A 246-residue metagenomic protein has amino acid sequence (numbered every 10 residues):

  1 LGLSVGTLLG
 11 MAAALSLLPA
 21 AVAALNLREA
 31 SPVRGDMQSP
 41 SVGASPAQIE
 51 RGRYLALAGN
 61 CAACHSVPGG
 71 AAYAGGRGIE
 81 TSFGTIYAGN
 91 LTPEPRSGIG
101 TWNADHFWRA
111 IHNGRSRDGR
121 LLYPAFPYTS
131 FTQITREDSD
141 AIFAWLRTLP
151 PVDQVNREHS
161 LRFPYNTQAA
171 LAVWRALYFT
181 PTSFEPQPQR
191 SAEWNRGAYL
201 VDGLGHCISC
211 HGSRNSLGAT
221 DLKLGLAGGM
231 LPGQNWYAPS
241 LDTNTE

Functional and structural regions predicted by a protein language model:
L1-V33: N-terminal type II signal-anchor transmembrane helix that functions as the membrane-insertion/stop-transfer segment
G10, A14-A20, T129, I134-Y199 (+1 more regions): Extended surface/linker regions that mediate inter-domain or inter-protein docking in multi-component redox
P32-L57, V173-V201: Electrostatic cytochrome c docking/interface patches
G52, A58-P68, F107, I142 (+2 more regions): The canonical Cys-X-X-Cys-His
R53-G89, P93-E94, I99-G100: Extracytoplasmic/periplasmic/luminal assembly and interaction segments in envelope/secretory/respiratory proteins
A56, I86-A88, L121-Y123, G205 (+1 more regions): Extracytoplasmic
E80-R109, T129-S139, L224-E246: Electron-transfer interface patches adjacent to heme c in soluble/periplasmic c-type cytochromes and di-/multiheme
F83-I86, L161-T182, Q187-P188, L204 (+1 more regions): Primarily the internal scaffold of c-type cytochrome electron-transfer domains, especially repeated/multiheme c-type
